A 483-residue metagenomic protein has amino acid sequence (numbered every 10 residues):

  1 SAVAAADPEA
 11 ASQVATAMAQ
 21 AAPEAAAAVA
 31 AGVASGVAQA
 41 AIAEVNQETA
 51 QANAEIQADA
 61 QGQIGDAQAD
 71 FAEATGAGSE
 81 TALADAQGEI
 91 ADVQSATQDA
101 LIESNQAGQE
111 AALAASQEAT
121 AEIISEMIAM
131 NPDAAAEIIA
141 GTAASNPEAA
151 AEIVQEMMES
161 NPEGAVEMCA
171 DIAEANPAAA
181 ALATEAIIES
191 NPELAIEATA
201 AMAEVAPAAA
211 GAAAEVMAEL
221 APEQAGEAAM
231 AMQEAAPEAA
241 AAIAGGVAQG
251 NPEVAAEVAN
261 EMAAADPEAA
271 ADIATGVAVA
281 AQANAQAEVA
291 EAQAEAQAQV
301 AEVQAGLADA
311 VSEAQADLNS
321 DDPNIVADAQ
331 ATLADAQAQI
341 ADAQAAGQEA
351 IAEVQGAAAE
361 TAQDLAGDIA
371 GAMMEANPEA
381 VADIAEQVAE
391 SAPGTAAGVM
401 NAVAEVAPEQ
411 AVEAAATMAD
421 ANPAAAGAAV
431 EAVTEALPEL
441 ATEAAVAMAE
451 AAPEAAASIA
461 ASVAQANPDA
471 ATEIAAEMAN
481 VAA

Functional and structural regions predicted by a protein language model:
S1-A483: General marker for long, soluble alpha-helical cores
